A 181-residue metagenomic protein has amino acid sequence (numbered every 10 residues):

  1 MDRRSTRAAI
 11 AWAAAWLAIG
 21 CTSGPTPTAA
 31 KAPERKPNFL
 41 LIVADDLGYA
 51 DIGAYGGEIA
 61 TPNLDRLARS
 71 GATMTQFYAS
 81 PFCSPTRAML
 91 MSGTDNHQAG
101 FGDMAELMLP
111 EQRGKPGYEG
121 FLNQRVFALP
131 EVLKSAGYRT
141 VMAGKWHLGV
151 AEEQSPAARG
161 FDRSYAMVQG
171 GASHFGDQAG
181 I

Functional and structural regions predicted by a protein language model:
M1-W12: Bacterial N-terminal signal peptides that target proteins for export
W12, L17, C21-I181: Formylglycine-dependent sulfatase
